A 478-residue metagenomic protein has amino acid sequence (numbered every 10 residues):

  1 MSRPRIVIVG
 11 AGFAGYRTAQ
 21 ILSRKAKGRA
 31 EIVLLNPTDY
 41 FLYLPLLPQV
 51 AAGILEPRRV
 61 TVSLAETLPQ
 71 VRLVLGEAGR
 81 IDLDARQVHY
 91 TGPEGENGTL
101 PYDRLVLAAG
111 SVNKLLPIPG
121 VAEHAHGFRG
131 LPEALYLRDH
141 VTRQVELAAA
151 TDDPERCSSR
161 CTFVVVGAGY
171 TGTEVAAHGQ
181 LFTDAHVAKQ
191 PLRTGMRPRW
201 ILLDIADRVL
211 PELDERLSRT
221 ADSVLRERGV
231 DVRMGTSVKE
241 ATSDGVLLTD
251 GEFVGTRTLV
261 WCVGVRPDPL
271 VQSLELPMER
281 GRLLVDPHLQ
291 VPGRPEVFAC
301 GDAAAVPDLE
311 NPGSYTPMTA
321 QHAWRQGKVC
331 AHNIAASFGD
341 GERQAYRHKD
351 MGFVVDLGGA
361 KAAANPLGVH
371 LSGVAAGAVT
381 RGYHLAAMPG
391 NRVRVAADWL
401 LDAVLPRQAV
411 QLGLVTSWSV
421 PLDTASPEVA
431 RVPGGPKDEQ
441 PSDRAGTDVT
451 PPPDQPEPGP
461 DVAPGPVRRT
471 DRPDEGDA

Functional and structural regions predicted by a protein language model:
M1-R3, R72-V164, V260: FAD-binding core/adjacent interface of flavoenzyme oxidoreductases
M1-R80, F163, T173-L213, V260 (+2 more regions): Beta1-alpha1 glycine-rich phosphate/pyrophosphate-binding loop at the start of Rossmann-like nucleotide-binding domains
S2, H322, Q326-P441, D477-A478: C-terminal, flexible cofactor-proximal segment of oxidoreductases
A11, G92, A109-G110, D250 (+1 more regions): Glycine-rich, N-terminal phosphate-binding loop of Rossmann-like dinucleotide-binding domains
V71-V88, L100, Q180-P287, V291-G293 (+1 more regions): A Rossmann-like FAD-binding core segment of flavoenzymes
E123-D153, D244-L247, F253-R325: FAD-site-proximal beta/loop scaffold in flavoenzymes
C157-L213, T220, D231-R233, T316-A345 (+1 more regions): Rossmann-like dinucleotide-binding core of oxidoreductases
Q440-D477: Mixed-charge, low-complexity intrinsically disordered regions enriched for alternating acidic
